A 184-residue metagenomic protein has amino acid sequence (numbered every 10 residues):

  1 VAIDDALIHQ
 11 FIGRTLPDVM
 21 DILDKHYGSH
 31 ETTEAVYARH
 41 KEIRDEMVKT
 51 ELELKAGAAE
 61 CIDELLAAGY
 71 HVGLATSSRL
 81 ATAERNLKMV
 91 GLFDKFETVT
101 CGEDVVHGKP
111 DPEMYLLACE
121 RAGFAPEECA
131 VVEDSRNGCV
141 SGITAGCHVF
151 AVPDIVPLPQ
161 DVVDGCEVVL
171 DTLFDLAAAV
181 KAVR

Functional and structural regions predicted by a protein language model:
A2-I3, L7, I22-E60, A68-Y70: Metal-dependent phosphoesterase signature
F11, A75-S77, V132: Structural motif
I12-L16, V36-R44, R79: Hydrophobic/aromatic residues within well-ordered alpha-helical segments
T15-H30, N86, A118-C119: Helix-loop "lid/cap" segments that line or gate small-molecule binding pockets
L16, L54, D111: Conserved donor sugar-nucleotide recognition element shared by glycan-biosynthetic enzymes
K49-E53, S77, G146-C147: Short, flexible loop segments at the rims of nucleotide/cofactor-binding pockets, characterized by
D63-L66, R79-R184: Asp-based, Mg2+/Mn2+-dependent phosphohydrolase catalytic module
G73-L74, A151: Hydrophobic beta-strand core positions in alpha/beta domains
